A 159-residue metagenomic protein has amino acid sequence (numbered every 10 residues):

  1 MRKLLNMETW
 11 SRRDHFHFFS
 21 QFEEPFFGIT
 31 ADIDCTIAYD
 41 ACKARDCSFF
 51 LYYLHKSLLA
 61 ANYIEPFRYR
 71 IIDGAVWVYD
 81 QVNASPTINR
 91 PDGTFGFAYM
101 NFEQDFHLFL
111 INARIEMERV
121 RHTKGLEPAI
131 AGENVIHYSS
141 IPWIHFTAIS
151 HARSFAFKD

Functional and structural regions predicted by a protein language model:
R2-L5, S20-F49, R68-V82, V135-Y138 (+1 more regions): Gly/Ser/Thr-rich phosphate-binding loops and adjoining beta-strand/alpha-helix segments that form adenosine-phosphate
W10-H15: Basic, often amphipathic N-terminal segments
A60-F67: Short alpha-helical functional segments enriched in proximate histidine and acidic residues
F67-Y99, P128: Small-residue-rich loop/turn and linker elements
R90-F146: Helical lid/core segments from catalytic subdomains that handle acyl or acyl-like groups
A152-D159: Intrinsically disordered, low-complexity linker/assembly segments
